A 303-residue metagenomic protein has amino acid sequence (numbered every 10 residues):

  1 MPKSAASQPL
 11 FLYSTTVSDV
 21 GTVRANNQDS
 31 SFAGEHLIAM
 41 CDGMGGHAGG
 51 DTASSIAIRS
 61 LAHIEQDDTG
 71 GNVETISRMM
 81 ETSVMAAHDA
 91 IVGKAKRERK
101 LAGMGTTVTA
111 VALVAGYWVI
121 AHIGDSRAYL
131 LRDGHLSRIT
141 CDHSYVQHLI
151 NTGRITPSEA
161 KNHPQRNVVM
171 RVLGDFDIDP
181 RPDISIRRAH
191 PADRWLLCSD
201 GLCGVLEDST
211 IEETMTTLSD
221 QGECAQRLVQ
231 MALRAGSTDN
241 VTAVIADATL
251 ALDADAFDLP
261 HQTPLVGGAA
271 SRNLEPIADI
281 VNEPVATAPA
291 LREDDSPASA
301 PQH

Functional and structural regions predicted by a protein language model:
M1-H303: PP2C/PPM-type serine/threonine phosphatase catalytic domain
